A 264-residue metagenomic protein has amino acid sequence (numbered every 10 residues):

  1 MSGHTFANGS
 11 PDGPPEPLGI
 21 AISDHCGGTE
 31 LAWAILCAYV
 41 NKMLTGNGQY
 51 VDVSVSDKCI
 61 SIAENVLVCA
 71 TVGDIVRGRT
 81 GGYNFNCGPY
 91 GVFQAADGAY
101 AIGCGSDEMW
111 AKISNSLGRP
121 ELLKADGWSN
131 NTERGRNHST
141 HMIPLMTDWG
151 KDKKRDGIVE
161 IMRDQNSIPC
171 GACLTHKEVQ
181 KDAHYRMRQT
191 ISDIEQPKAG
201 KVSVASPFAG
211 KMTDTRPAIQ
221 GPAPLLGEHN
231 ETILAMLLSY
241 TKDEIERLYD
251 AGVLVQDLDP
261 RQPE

Functional and structural regions predicted by a protein language model:
M1-N115, P197: Active-site-adjacent "lid/gating" segments in soluble enzymes
I35, G46, I113, M162-R163 (+4 more regions): Residue-level signal for nonpolar/aromatic packing positions in well-ordered secondary structure
G48-S56, D126-G127, E160, I245-L248: Beta-strand segments within the central parallel beta-sheet cores of soluble alpha/beta enzyme folds
T80-F85, Y90-G91, H138, G200-S206 (+1 more regions): Short Gly/Pro-enriched turn/cap motifs at secondary-structure boundaries
P89-N166, C170: Aromatic-enriched alpha-helical interface/lid elements that frame and gate functional surfaces
Q165-Q220: A glycine-rich dinucleotide-binding beta-alpha-beta segment and adjacent secondary-structure elements that constitute
A199-R247: Flexible, small-/acidic-enriched active-site or ligand-binding loops
D243-E264: Amphipathic terminal alpha-helices
